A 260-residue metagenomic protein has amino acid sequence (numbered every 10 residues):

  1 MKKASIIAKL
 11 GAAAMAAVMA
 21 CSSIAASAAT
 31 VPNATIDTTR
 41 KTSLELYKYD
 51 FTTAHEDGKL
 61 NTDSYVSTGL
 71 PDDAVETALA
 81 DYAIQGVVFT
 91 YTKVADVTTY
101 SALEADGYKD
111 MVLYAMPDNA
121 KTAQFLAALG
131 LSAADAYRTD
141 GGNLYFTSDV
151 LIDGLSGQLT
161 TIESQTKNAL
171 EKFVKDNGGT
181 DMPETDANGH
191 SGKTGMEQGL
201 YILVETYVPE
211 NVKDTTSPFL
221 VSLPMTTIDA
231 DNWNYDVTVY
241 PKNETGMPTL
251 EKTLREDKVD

Functional and structural regions predicted by a protein language model:
M1-D260: Solvent-exposed loop/turn and edge beta-strand elements of beta-rich ligand-binding domains
